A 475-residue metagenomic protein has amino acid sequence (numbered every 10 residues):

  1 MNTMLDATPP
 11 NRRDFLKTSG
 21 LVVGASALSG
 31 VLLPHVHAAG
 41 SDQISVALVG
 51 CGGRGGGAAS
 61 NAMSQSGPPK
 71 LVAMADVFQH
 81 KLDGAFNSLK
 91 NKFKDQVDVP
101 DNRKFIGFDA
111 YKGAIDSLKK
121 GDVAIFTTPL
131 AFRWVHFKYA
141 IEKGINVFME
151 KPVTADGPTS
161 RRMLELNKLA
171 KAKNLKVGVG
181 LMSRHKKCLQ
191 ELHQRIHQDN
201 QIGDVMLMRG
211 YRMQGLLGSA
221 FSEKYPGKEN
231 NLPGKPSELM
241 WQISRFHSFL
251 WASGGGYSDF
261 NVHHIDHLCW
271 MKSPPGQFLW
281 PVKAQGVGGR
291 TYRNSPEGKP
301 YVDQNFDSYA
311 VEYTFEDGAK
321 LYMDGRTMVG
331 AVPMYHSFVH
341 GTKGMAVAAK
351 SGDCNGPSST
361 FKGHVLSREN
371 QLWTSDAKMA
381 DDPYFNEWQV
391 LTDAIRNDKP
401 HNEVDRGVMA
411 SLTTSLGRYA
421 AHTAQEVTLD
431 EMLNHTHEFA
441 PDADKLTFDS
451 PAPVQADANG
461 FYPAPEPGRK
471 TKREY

Functional and structural regions predicted by a protein language model:
T3-V23: N-terminal secretory signal peptides and thylakoid transit peptides that target proteins across membranes
V22-Q96, L268, T471-Y475: N-terminal Rossmann-like dinucleotide-binding module
D42-S45, G67-K70, P100-N102, K119-A124 (+4 more regions): Loop/turn elements at helix/coil->beta-strand transitions in domains of secreted/extracellular proteins
G50-G55, K173-G178, S183-D303, V311 (+5 more regions): Predominantly a Rossmann-like dinucleotide-binding segment in NAD(P)-dependent oxidoreductases
N61, P68-A75, L89, W280-Y475: Glycine-enriched catalytic-core subsegment of oxygenase/oxidase enzymes
K92-F126: A structured beta-alpha segment of the ubiquitous adenosine-cofactor-binding alpha/beta core
L130, W134-H185: Beta-strand-loop-alpha-helix segment that lines the small-molecule cofactor/substrate pocket of alpha/beta enzymes
